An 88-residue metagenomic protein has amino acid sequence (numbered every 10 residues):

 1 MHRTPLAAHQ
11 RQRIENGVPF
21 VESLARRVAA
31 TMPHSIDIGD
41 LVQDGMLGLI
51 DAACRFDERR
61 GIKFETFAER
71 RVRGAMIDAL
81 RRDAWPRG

Functional and structural regions predicted by a protein language model:
M1-P86: Alpha-helical promoter-recognition and RNA polymerase-docking modules of transcription initiation factors, dominated by
